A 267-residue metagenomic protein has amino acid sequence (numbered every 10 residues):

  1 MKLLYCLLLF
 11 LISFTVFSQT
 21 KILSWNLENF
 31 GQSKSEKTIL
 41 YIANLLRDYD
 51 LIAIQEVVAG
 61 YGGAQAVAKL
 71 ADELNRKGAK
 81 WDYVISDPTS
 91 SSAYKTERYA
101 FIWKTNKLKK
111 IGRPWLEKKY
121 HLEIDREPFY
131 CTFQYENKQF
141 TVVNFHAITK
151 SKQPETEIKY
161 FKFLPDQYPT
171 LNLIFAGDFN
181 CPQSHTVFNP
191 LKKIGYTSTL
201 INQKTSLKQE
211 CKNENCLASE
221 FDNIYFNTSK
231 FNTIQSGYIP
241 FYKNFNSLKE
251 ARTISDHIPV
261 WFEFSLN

Functional and structural regions predicted by a protein language model:
K2, V16-Y99, E155, K159 (+3 more regions): N-terminal, active-site-proximal structural segment of metallo-dependent hydrolase catalytic domains
K2-L9: Sec-dependent signal peptide recognition, specifically the positively charged N-region followed immediately by
L9-F17: Hydrophobic h-region of N-terminal signal peptides that target proteins for export in Gram-negative bacteria
S18-I22, T105-K109, E123-F145, N267: Beta-strand-turn-beta hairpins that frame and shape the catalytic cleft of phosphate-ester-processing enzymes
K21-S24, D50-E56, Y83-I85, A100-F101 (+8 more regions): Structural recognition of the beta-strand scaffold that forms the well-ordered cores of secreted hydrolase catalytic
L27-Q32, V57-Y61, P88-A93, K107-K109 (+6 more regions): Solvent-exposed loop/turn segments at secondary-structure junctions within structured extracellular/periplasmic domains
G60, D166-N172, C181-N267: Metal-dependent phosphoester-hydrolase catalytic domains
E155-A176: His/acidic metal-ligating clusters that form di-metal
